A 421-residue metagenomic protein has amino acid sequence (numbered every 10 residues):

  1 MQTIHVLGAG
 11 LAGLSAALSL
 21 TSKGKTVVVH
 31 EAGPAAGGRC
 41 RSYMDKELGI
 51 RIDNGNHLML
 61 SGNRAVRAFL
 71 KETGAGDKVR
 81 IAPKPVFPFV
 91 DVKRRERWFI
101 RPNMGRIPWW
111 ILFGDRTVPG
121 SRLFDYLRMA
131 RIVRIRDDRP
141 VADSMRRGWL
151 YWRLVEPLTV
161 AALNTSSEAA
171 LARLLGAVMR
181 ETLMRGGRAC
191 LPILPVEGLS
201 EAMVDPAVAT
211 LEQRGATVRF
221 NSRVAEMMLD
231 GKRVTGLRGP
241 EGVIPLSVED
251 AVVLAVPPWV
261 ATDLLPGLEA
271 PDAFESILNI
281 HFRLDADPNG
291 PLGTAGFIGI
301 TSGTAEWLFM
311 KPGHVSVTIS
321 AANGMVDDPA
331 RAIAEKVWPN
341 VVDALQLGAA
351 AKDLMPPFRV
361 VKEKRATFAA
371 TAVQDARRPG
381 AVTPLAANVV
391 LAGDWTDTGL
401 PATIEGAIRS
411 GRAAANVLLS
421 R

Functional and structural regions predicted by a protein language model:
Q2-V29: N-terminal Rossmann-like FAD-binding beta1-loop-alpha1 element of flavoenzymes
A12, A35, W259: Conserved Rossmann-like nucleotide-cofactor binding loop
T21-K46: Glycine-rich FAD pyrophosphate-binding loop
G38-G62, L127-A130: Glycine-rich active-site loop/strand segments that organize a redox cofactor
N63-A177, A189: Mobile amphipathic helical/loop "lid" adjacent to a hydrophobic cofactor/ligand pocket
P102, W307-R421: Conserved flavin/dinucleotide-binding core of flavoenzymes
V178-E241: Helical element adjacent to the flavin cofactor pocket in flavoenzyme catalytic cores
S222-E335, P339-G348, G380: Mid-domain catalytic core of redox enzymes that form a hydrophobic substrate pocket/lid adjacent to a catalytic redox
